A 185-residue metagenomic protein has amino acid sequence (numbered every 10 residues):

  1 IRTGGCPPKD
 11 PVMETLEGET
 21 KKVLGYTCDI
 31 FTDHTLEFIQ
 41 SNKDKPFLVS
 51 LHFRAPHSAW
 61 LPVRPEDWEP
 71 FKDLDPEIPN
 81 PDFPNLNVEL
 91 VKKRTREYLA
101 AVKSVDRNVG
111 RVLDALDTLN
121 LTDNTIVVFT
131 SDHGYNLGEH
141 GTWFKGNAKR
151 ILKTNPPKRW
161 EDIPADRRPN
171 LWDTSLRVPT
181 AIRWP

Functional and structural regions predicted by a protein language model:
I1-P185: Active-site-proximal cap/lid insertion segments
